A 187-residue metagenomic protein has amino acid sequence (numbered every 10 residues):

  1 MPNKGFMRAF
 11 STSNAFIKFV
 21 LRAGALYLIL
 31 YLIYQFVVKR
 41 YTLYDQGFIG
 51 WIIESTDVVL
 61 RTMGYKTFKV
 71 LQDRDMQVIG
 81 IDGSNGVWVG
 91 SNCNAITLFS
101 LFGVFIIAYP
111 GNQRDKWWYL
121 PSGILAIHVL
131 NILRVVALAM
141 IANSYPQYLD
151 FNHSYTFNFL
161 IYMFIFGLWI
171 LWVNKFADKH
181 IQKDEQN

Functional and structural regions predicted by a protein language model:
M1-N187: Hydrophobic N-terminal alpha-helices or hydrophobic patches in metabolic proteins across all domains of life
